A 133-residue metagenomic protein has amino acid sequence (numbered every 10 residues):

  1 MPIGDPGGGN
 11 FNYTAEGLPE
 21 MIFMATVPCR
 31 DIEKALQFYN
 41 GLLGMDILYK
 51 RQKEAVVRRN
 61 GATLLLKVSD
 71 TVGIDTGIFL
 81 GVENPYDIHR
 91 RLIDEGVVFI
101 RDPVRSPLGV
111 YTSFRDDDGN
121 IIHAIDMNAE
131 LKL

Functional and structural regions predicted by a protein language model:
P2-D5, F11, D46-T76, I121-M127: Conserved short beta-strand elements that form part of the metal-binding/catalytic scaffold of enzyme active sites
P2-K34, T63, T76-I78, N128-L133: N-terminal beta-strand motif that seeds the catalytic metal site of vicinal oxygen chelate
I22-R30, R58, S69-E95, V110-R115 (+1 more regions): Vicinal oxygen chelate
D31-D46: Amphipathic alpha-helical segments
G44-Y49, V98-P103: Short secondary-structure junctions
R51, P107-G109: Short, small/polar residue-rich loop motifs at catalytic or cofactor-binding pockets
